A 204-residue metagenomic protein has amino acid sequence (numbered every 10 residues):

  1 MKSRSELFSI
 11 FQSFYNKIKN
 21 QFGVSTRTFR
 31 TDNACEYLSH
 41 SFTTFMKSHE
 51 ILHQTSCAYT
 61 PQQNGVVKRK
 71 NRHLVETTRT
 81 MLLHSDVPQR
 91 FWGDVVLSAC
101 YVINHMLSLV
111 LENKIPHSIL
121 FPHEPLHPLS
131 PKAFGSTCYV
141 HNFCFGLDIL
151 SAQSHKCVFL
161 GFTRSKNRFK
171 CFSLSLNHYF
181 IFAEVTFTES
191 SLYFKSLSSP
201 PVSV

Functional and structural regions predicted by a protein language model:
M1-F22, H178-F180, V185-T186, L192: Active-site beta-loop-alpha junctions of metal-dependent nucleic acid enzymes, especially the RNase H-like/DDE
M1-R4, A34, H49, Q54-A58 (+5 more regions): Structured beta-strand/turn binding interfaces of compact recognition modules in eukaryotic regulators
S13-K17, S39-F42, P122-L126, F143-L147 (+1 more regions): Eukaryotic intrinsically disordered and solvent-exposed regulatory patches
F22-T28: Short, surface-exposed connector motifs at secondary-structure boundaries
T26, Y101, V110-E112, P116-F121 (+2 more regions): Retroelement integrase C-terminal DNA-binding domain
T31-N33, Y37-F45, H53-T77, Q89-A99: RNase H-like two-metal-ion nuclease catalytic core shared by retroviral integrases and related mobile-element nucleases
R69-L111, K156-V158, T163-N167: Charged alpha-helix within mobile-element recombinases
T80-F91, H117-H123, H141-S151: Short, solvent-exposed helix-loop connector elements
